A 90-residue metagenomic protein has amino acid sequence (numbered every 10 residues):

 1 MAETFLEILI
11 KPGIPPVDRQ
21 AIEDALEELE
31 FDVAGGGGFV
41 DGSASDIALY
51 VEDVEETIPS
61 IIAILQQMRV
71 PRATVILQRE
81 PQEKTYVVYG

Functional and structural regions predicted by a protein language model:
M1-P16: Short glycine-/aliphatic-rich beta-strand segments at the starts of folded cytosolic domains
L6-I10, I22, L26, I61 (+1 more regions): Hydrophobic beta-strand residues in large extracellular and virion-surface proteins
G13-G35: Short amphipathic alpha-helix segments
I14, D53-T57, P81: Residues that cap or initiate secondary-structure elements
A25-L29, I64-P71: Conserved short hydrophobic interaction patches
D32-Q67: Short, intrinsically disordered low-complexity segments
G35, Q66-T85: Conserved short beta-strand edge segments in small beta-sheet-based binding/regulatory domains
Y86-G90: Short acidic DE-rich linear segments
